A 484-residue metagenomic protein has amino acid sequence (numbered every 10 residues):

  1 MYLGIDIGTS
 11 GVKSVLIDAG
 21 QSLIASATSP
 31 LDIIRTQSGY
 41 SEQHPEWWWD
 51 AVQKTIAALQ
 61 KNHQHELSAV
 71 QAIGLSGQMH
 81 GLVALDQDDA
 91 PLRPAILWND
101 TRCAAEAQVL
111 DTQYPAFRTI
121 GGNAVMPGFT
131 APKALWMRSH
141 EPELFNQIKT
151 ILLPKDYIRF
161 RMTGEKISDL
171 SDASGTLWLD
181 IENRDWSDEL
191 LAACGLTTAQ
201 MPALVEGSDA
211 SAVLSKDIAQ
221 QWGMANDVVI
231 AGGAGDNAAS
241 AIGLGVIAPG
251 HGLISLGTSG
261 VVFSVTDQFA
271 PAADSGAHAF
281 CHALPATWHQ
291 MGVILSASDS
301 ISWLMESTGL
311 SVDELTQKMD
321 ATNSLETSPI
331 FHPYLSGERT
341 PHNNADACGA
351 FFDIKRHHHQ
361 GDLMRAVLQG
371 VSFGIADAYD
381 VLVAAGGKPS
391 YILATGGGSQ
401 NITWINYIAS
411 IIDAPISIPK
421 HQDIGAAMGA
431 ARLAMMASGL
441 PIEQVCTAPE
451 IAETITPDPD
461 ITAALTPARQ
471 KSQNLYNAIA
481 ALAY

Functional and structural regions predicted by a protein language model:
M1-R93, T119, Q147, A219-Q220 (+3 more regions): N-terminal glycine/serine-rich phosphate-binding loop of ATP-dependent small-molecule kinases, especially carbohydrate
L3-G4, V109-F129, L135-I167, L177-D188 (+3 more regions): Active-site core segments that coordinate phosphate-bearing ligands/cofactors across diverse enzyme families
S14-L16, Q21, I73, D100 (+4 more regions): Conserved small-residue
A25-S29, P202, F352, E453: Structural signal for short hydrophobic segments within the conserved structured cores of catalytic domains across
S29-P30, W98, A173, L295: A generic structural motif
K61-W98, N123-G128, R159-D180, A203-E206 (+1 more regions): Short beta-strand-loop/turn "lid" adjacent to the catalytic site in phosphate-handling enzymes
Q64-L67, S76, F145, T198 (+2 more regions): Alpha-helix termination/capping residues and helix-transition junctions
C194-E206: A conserved helix-loop-beta module that forms one wall/lid of the active-site cleft in ATP-utilizing catalytic domains
